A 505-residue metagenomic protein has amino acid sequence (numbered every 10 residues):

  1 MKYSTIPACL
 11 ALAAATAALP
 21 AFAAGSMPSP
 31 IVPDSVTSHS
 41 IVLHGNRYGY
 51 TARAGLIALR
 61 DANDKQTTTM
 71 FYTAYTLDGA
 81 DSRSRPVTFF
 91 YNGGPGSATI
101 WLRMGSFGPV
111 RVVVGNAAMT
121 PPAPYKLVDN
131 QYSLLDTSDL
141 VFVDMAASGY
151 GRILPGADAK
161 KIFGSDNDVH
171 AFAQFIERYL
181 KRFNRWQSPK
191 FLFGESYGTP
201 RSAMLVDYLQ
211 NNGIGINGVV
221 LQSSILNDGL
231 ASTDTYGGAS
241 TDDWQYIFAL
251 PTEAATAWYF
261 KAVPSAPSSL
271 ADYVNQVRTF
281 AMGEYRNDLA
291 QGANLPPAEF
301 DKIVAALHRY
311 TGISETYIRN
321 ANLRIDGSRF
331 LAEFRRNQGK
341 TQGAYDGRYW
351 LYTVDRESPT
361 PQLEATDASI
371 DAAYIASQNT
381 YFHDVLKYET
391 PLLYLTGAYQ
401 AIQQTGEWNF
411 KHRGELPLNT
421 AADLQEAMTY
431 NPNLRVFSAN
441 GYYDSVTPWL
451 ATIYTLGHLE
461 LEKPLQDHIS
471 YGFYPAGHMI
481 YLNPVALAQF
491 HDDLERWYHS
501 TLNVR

Functional and structural regions predicted by a protein language model:
M1-F22: Gram-negative bacterial Sec-dependent N-terminal signal peptides
A24, D64-K161, G457: N-terminal cap/lid subdomain of alpha/beta-hydrolase-fold enzymes
P109-V113, D207-G312: A catalytic-pocket lid/entrance helix-loop region that shapes and gates access to the active site across common
L134-S138, M145, I162-L180: Alpha/beta-hydrolase active-site loop
N184-S196: Alpha/beta-hydrolase fold nucleophile elbow
F193-D207: Glycine-rich nucleophile elbow surrounding the catalytic serine of serine-hydrolase chemistry
Q291-V446: Alpha/beta-hydrolase fold catalytic core
P475-A486: Catalytic histidine-centered segment of alpha/beta-hydrolase-like enzymes
